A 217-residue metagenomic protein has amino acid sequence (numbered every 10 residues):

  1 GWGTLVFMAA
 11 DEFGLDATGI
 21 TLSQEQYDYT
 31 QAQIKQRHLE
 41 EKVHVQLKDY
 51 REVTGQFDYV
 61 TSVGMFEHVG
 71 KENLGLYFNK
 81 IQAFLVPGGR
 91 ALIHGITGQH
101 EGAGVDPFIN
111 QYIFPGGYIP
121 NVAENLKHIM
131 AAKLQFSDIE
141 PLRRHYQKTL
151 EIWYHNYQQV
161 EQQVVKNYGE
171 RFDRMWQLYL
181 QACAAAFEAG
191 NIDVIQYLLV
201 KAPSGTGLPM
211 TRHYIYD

Functional and structural regions predicted by a protein language model:
W2-G14: Conserved SAM-binding loop of SAM-dependent methyltransferases across substrates and taxa, primarily the Class I
L15-L22: Conserved SAM-binding motif I beta-strand of class I
T30-Q31: Conserved SAM-binding loop
R37-Y50: Conserved SAM-binding strand-loop segment of SAM-dependent methyltransferases
L39, V69-G70, L85-P87: Helix-to-beta-strand junctions that scaffold the AdoMet/dcAdoMet cofactor pocket in Class I SAM-dependent enzymes
K48-T61: A short acidic, Gly/Pro-enriched loop at the edge of an enzyme's catalytic core that lines a small-molecule cofactor
G75-R90: A short glycine-rich, Lys/Arg-flanked "PGG" loop and its adjoining helix->strand segment in the class I
I96-G207, I215-D217: Substrate-binding/catalytic lobe of Class I Rossmann-like enzymes that use SAM or dcSAM, i.e., the mid-to-C-terminal
